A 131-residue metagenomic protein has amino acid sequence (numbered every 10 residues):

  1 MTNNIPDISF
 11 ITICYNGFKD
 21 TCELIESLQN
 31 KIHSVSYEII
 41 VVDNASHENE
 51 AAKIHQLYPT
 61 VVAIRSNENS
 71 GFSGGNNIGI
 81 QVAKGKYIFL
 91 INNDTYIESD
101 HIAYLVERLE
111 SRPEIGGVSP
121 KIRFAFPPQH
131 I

Functional and structural regions predicted by a protein language model:
D7-S9, E38: Cell-envelope/extracellular polymer assembly enzymes that use nucleotide-activated donors
I25-E26, A51-A52, N77, G85 (+1 more regions): Short alpha-helix within the catalytic core of nucleotide-sugar-dependent glycosyltransferases
E26-S36: Short, acidic, metal-binding catalytic loop of nucleotide-sugar glycosyltransferases
S27, D43-A51, E68: A conserved acidic beta->alpha catalytic loop
S36-A45, I64-S66: Short beta-strand/loop segment that forms part of the nucleotide-sugar
R65-A83, N93, Y104: Glycine-rich, basic loop-to-helix element that forms the pyrophosphate-binding segment of sugar-nucleotide handling
I88: Short aromatic/hydrophobic "clamp" motif used to bind/position activated sugar donors
S99-I131: Conserved donor NDP-sugar-binding/catalytic core segment of glycosyltransferases
